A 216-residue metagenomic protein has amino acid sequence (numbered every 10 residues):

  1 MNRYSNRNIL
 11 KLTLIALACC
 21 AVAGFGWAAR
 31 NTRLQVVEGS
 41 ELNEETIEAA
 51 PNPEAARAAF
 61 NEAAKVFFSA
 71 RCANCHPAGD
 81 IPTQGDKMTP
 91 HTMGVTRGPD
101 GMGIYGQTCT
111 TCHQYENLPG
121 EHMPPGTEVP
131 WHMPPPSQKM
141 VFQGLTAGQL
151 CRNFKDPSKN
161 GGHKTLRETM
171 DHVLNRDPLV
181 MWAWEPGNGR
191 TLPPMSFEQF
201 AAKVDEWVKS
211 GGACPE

Functional and structural regions predicted by a protein language model:
M1-A64, Q84, D100, P119-E216: N-terminal export/targeting leaders of redox proteins
I15-A16, F68-R71, Y105-T108, A147: Secretory pathway export signals and precursors
A58-F68, M88-Q107: Flexible gly/pro/ser-rich segments immediately N-terminal to CXXCH heme-c attachment motifs in exported/periplasmic
A70-G79, G106-E116: The canonical Cys-X-X-Cys-His
G79, Q84-G85, P90-H91: Outer-membrane beta-barrel domain signature
